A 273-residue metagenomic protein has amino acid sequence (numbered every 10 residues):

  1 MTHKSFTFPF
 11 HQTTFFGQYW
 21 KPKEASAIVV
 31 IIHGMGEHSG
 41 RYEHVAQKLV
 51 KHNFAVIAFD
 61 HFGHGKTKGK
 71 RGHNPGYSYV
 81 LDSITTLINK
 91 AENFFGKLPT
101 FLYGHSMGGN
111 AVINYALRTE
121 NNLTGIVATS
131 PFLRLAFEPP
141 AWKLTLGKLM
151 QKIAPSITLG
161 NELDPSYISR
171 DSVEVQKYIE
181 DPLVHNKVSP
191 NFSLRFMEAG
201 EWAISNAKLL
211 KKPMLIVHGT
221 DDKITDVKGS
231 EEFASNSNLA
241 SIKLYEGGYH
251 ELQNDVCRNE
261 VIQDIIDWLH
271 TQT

Functional and structural regions predicted by a protein language model:
M1-K21: N-terminal cap/lid segment of alpha/beta-hydrolase-fold proteins
S26, G34-E37: Active-site glycine-rich loops that stabilize anionic/oxyanionic intermediates across multiple enzyme folds
G36-S39, G65-F95, P99: Catalytic nucleophile-loop/oxyanion-hole region of alpha/beta-hydrolase and closely related hydrolase-like folds
R41, A46-K70: Conserved alpha/beta-hydrolase
H105-S189: Alpha/beta-hydrolase-fold enzymes
L210, I216-H218, D222: Short beta-strand/loop motif that positions the catalytic acidic residue of the alpha/beta-hydrolase fold
K223-G229: Conserved alpha/beta-hydrolase "acid-adjacent" motif
S241-T273: Catalytic active-site module of serine/aspartate enzymes centered on a nucleophile-bearing elbow/loop
